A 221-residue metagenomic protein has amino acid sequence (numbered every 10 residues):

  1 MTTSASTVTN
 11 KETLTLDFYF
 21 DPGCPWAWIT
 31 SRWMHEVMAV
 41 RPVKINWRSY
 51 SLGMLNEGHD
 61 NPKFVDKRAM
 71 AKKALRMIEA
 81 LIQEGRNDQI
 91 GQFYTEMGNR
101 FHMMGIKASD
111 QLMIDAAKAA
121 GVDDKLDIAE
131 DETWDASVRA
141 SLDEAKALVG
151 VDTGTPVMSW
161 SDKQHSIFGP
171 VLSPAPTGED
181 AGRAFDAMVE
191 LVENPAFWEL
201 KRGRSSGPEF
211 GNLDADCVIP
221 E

Functional and structural regions predicted by a protein language model:
M1-T13, E221: Basic/polar N-terminal segments that are highly enriched at the extreme N-terminus, encompassing both cleavable
V8-H35: Local sequence-structure signature of Cys/Sec-based thiol-disulfide redox active-site neighborhoods
T13-L14, G91-E96, V122, I167: A short alpha-helix capping/helix-coil boundary motif
D21, R100-F101, I128-A129: Short, contiguous strand/loop micro-motifs
D21-C24, F64, R68, E132 (+1 more regions): Charge-dense, low-complexity intrinsically disordered segments
W28-M113, A187-L191, E199-G203, E209-G211: Structural alpha/beta surface segment adjacent to cysteine/selenocysteine redox centers across thiol/disulfide enzymes
W33, K107-E221: C-terminal cap of thioredoxin/glutaredoxin-like
